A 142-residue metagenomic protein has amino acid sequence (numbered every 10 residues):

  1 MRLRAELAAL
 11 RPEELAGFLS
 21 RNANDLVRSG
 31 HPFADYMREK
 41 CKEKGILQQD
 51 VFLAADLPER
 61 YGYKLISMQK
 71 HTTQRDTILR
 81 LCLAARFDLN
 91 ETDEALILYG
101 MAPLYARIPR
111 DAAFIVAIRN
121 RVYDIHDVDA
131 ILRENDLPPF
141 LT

Functional and structural regions predicted by a protein language model:
R2-L7, D93-R121: Short, charged recognition helix plus adjacent turn of helix-turn-helix-like nucleic-acid-binding domains
E14-L47, H126, A130-L141: A short, Lys/Arg-rich alpha-helix, primarily the initiator
C41, F52, C82: The alpha-helix within a helix-turn-helix
L47-A54: Short alpha-helical "recognition helix" segments of helix-turn-helix
Q49, R60, N90: Key DNA-contact positions within bacterial/archaeal DNA-binding proteins
D56-T73, L98-G100: Recognition helix of helix-turn-helix/homeodomain-like DNA-binding domains that insert into the DNA major groove
Q69-L83: Short, basic-rich loop-to-helix N-cap that marks the start of a DNA-contacting helix
L83-A85, R110-P138: Long, compositionally biased
